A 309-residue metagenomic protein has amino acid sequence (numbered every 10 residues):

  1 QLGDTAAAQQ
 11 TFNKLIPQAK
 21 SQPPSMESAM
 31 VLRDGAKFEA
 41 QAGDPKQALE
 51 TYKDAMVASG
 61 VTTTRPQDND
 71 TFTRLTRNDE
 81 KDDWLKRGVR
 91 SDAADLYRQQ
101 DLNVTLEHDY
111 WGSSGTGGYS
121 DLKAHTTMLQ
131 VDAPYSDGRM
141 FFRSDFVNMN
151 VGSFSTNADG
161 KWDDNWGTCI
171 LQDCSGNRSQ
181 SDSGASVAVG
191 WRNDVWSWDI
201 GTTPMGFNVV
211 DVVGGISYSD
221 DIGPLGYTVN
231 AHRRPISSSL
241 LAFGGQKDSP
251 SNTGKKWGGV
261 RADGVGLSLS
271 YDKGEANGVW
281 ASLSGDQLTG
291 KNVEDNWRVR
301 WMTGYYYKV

Functional and structural regions predicted by a protein language model:
Q1-V309: Gram-negative and organellar
